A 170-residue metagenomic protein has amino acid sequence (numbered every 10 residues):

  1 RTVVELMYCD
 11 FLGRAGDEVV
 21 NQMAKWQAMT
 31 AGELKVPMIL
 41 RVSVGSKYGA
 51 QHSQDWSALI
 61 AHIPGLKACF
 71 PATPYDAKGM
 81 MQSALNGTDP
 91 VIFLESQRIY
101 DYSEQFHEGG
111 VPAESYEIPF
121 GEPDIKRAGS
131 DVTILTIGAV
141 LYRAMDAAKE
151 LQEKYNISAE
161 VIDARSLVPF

Functional and structural regions predicted by a protein language model:
R1-L135, A139-R143, Q152, S158-A159: Conserved thiamine diphosphate
K149, E153-F170: Generic long, charged, amphipathic alpha-helical segments
